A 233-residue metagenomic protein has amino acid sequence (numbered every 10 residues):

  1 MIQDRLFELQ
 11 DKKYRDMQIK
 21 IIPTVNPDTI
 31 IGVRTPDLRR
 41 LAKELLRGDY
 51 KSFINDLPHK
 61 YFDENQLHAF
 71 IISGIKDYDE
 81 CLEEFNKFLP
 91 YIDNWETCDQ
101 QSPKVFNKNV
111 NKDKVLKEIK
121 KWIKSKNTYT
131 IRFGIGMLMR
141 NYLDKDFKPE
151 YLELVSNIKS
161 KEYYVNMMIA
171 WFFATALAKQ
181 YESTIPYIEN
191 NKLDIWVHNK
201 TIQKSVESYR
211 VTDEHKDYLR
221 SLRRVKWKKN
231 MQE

Functional and structural regions predicted by a protein language model:
M1-E233: Alpha-helical scaffold domains
